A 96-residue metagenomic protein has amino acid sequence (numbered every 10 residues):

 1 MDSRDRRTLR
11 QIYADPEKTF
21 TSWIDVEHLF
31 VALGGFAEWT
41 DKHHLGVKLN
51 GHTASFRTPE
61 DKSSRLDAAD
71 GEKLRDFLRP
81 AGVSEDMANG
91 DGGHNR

Functional and structural regions predicted by a protein language model:
M1-R96: Basic nucleic-acid-binding interfaces
